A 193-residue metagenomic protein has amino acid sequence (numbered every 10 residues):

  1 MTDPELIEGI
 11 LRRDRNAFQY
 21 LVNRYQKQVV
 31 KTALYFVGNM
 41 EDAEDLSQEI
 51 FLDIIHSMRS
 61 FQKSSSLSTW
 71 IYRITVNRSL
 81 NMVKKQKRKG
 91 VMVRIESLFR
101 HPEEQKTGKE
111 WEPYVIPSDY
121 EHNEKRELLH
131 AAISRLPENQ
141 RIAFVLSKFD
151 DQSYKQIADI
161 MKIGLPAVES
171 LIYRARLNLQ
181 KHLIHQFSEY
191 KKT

Functional and structural regions predicted by a protein language model:
E8, R12, H101, E110-V145 (+2 more regions): Amphipathic alpha-helical segment used for protein-protein interaction
L11-R12, F51-S66, K85-K87: Sigma70-family region 2
L11-Y20, V30-E49, L165, S188-T193: Short, charged helix-capping/linker segments at alpha-helix termini
N16, K27, V37-G38, S65 (+1 more regions): Residue-level signal for the short linker/turn that defines the boundary of a DNA-recognition helix
V22-M40, S57, I133, H182-H185: Amphipathic, Lys/Arg- and hydrophobic-enriched alpha-helical face
D45-L52, S65-N77: Structural recognition of an alpha-helix C-terminal capping motif at a helix-to-coil junction
R59-K63, V76-I95: Arg/Lys-rich amphipathic alpha helix in sigma70-family domain 2
L80, L128, Q140, L146-F149 (+2 more regions): DNA-recognition helix of helix-turn-helix
